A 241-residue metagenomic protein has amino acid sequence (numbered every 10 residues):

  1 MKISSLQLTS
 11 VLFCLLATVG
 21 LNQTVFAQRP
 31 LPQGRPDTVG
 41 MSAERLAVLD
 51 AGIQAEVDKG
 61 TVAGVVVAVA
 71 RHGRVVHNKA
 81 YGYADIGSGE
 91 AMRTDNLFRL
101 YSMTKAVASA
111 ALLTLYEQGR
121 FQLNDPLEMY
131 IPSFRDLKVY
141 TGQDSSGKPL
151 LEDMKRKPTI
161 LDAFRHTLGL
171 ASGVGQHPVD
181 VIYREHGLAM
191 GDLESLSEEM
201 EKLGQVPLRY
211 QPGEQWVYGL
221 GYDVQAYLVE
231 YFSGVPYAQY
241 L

Functional and structural regions predicted by a protein language model:
M1-L6: N-terminal secretory signal peptides that target proteins for export/translocation
T9-N22: Bacterial N-terminal signal peptides
L31-P32, Q54, Y83-V217: Active-site-proximal loop and beta-strand segments within enzyme catalytic domains
D37-H72: Beta-lactamase-like hydrolase cores
R45, L49, L100, T104 (+4 more regions): Hydrophobic (often cysteine-bearing) scaffold residues that line and stabilize catalytic clefts of nucleotide/cofactor
D58-E90, L123: A short, well-structured edge-of-sheet supersecondary motif
L113-Q118, D223-Y231: Short glycine/serine- and small hydrophobic-enriched flexible loop segments
